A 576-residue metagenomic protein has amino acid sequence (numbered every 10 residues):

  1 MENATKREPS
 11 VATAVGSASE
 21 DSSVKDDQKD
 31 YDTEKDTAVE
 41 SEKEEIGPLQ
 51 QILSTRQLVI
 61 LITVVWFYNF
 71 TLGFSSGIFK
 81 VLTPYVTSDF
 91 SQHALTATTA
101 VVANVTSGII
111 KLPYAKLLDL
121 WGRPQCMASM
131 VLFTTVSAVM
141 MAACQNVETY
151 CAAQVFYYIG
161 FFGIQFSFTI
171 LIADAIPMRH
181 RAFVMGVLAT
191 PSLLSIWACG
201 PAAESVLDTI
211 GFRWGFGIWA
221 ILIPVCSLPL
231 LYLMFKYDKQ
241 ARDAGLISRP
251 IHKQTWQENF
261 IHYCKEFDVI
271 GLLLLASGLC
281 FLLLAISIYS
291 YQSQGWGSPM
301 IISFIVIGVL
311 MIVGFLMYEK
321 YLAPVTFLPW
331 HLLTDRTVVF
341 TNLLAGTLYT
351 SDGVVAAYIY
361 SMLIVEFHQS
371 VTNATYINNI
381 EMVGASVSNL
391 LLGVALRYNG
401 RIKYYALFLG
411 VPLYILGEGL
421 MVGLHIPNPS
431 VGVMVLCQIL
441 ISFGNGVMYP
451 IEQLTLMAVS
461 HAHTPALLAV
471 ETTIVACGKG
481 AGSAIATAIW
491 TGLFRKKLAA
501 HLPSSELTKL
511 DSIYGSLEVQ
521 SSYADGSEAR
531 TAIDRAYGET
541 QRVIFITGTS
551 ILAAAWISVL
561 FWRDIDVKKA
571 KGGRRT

Functional and structural regions predicted by a protein language model:
M1-F79, S88: Cytosolic juxtamembrane N-terminal segment immediately preceding the first transmembrane helix of multi-pass
E2-D26, E518-T576: Transmembrane-helix exit segments and adjacent C-terminal regions of multi-pass membrane proteins
Q57-Y114, I164-Q165, T169, C199 (+1 more regions): Extracytoplasmic
V64-F67, F74, F79-L82, S91 (+2 more regions): Transmembrane core module of solute transporters
S107-R123, L207, V387-K403: Helix-to-loop junctions at the C-terminal end of transmembrane segments in multipass secondary transporters
P113-I270: Helix-loop-helix hairpins in multi-pass membrane proteins, especially solute transporters
P191, S195-S205, V431-S512: Small-residue-rich alpha-helical segments with characteristic i,i+4
R213-T341: Hydrophobic transmembrane-helix bundles of small-molecule transporters
